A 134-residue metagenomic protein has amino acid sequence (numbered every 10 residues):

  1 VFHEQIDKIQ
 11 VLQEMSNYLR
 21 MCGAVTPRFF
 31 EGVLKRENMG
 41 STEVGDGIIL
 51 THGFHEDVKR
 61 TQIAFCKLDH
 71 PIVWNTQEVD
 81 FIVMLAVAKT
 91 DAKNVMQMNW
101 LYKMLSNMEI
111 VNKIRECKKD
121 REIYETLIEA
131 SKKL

Functional and structural regions predicted by a protein language model:
V1-L134: Cytosolic covalent-transfer regions centered on His/Cys nucleophiles that carry phosphoryl or persulfide groups
